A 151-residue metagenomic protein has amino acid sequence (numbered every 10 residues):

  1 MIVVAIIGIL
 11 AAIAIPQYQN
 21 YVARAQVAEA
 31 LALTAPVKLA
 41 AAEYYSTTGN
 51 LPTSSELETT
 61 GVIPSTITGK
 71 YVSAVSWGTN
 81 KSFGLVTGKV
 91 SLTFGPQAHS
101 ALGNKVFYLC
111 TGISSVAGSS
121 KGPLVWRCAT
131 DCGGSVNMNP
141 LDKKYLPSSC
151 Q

Functional and structural regions predicted by a protein language model:
M1-L33, V37-K38: N-terminal single-pass transmembrane signal-anchor helix
S46-Q151: Periplasmic/extracellular, small/polar-rich flexible segments of pilin-like filament-forming proteins
